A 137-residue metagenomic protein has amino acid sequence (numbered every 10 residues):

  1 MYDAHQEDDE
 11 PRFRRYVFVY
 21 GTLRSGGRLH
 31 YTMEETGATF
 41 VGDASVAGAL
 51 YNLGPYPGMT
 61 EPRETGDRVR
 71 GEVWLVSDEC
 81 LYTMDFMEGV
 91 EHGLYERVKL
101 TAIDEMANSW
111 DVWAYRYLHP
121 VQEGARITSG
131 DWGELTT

Functional and structural regions predicted by a protein language model:
Y2-T137: Glycine-aromatic micro-motifs
